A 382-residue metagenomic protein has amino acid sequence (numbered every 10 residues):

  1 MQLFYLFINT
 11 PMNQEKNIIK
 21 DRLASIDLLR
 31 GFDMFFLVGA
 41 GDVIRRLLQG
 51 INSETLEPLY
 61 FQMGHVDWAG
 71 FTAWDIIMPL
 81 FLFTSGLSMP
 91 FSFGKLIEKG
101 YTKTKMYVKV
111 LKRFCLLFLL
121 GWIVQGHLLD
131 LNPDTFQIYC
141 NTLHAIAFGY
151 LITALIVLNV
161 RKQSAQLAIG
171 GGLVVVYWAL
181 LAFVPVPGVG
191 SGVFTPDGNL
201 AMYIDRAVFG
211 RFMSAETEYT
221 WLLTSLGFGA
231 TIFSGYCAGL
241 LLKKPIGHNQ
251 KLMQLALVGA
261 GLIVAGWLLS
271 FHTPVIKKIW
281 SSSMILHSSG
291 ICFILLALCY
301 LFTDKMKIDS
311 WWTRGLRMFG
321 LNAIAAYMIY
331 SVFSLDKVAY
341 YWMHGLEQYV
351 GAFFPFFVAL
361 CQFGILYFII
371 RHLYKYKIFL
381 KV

Functional and structural regions predicted by a protein language model:
L3: Cationic, low-complexity basic patches in intrinsically disordered or flexible, solvent-exposed regions
F7-V382: Alpha-helical transmembrane segments and their immediate juxtamembrane cytosolic regions
